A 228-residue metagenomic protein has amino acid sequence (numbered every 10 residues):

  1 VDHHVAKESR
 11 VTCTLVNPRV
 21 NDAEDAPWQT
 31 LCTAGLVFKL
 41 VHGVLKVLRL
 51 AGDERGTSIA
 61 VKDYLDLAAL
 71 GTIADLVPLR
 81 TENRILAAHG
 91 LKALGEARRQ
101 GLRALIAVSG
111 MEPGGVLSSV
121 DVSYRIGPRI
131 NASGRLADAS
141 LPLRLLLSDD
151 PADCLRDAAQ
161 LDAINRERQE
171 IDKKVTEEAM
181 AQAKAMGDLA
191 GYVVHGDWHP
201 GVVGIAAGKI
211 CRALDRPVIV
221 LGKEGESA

Functional and structural regions predicted by a protein language model:
V1-E8, R98-A104: An acidic intrinsically disordered interaction segment
V1-H3, L15, L214-V218: Extended, hydrophobic alpha-helical segments in both membrane/secreted and soluble proteins
H3-A6, R19-N21, D197-W198, K223-G225: Short, ordered loop/turn segments at secondary-structure junctions
H4, D25-W28, P113-G114, G208-K209: A generic local secondary-structure boundary/capping motif
E8-S9, A228: Short secondary-structure boundary/hinge segments and terminal tails
S9-V11, A206-A207: Short Gly/Thr/Asp-enriched flexible loops that form oxyanion-binding sites at enzyme active sites
R10-D53, V61-I73, T81: Short alpha-helices
K46-A228: Hydrophobic helix-and-loop "lid/oligomerization" segment in the mid-to-C-terminal part of catalytic domains
